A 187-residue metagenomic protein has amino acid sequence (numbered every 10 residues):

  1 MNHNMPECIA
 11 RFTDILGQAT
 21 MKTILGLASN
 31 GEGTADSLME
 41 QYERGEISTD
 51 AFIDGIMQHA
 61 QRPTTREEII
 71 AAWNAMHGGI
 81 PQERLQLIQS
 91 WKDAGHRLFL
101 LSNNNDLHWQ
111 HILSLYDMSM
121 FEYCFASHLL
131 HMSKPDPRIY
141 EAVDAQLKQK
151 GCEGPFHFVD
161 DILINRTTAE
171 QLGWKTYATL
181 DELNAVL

Functional and structural regions predicted by a protein language model:
M1-G31, T167, Q171, A185: Active-site neighborhood of HAD-like aspartate-dependent phosphohydrolases
M5, G33-A35, T49, N105: N-terminal alpha-helical segment
C8-F12, I53-I56, W73, H108-I112: Hydrophobic alpha-helical core bundles mediating ligand binding, dimerization, or RNAP-core interactions
D14-N30, Q61-A72, C152-P155: Short, surface-exposed acidic
D36-I70: A metal-dependent, Asp-based hydrolase signature
S48, M76-E83, P135, I139: Soluble or luminal CAZymes and related metallo-dependent hydrolases
T65-L113: Substrate-recognition element of Asp-dependent hydrolases with the DxDx(T/V) motif
K92, N105-L187: Asp-based, Mg2+/Mn2+-dependent phosphohydrolase catalytic module
